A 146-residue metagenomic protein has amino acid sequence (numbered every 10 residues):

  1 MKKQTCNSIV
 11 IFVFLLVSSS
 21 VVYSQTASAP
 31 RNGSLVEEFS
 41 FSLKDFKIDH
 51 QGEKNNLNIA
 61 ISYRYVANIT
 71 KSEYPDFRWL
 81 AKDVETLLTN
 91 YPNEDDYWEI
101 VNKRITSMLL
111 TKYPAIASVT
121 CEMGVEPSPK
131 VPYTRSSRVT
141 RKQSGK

Functional and structural regions predicted by a protein language model:
M1-V10: Bacterial N-terminal signal peptides that target proteins for export
I9-S19: Bacterial N-terminal signal peptides
Y23-K146: N-terminal, polar/charged subdomain of small-to-medium soluble alpha/beta proteins
